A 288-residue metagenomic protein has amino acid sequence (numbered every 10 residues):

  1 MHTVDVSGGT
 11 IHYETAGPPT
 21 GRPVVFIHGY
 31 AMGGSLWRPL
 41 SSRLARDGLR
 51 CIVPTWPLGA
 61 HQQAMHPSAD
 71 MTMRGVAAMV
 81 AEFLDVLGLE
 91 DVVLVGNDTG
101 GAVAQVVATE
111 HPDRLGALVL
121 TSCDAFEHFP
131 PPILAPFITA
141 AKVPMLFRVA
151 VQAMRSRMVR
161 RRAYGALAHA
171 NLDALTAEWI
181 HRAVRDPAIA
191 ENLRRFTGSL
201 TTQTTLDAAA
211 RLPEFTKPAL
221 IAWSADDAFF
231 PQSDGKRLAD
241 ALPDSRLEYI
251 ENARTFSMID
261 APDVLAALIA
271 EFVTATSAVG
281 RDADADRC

Functional and structural regions predicted by a protein language model:
M1-V24, R46-L49, D85, L89-E90 (+3 more regions): Alpha/beta-hydrolase fold catalytic core
S7, E14, R46, I52-N97 (+1 more regions): Active-site loop/oxyanion-hole signature of alpha/beta-hydrolase fold enzymes
E14-Q63: Conserved HGGG/HGGXW glycine-rich cap/lid loop of the alpha/beta-hydrolase fold
E90-P130: Conserved hydrolase catalytic core segment
F129-P131, Q152-E214: Conserved alpha/beta-hydrolase catalytic His-Asp/Glu region
F215, I221-W223: Short beta-strand/loop motif that positions the catalytic acidic residue of the alpha/beta-hydrolase fold
A225-F230: Acidic catalytic loop of the alpha/beta-hydrolase fold
A253-P262, A266: Catalytic histidine-centered segment of alpha/beta-hydrolase-like enzymes
